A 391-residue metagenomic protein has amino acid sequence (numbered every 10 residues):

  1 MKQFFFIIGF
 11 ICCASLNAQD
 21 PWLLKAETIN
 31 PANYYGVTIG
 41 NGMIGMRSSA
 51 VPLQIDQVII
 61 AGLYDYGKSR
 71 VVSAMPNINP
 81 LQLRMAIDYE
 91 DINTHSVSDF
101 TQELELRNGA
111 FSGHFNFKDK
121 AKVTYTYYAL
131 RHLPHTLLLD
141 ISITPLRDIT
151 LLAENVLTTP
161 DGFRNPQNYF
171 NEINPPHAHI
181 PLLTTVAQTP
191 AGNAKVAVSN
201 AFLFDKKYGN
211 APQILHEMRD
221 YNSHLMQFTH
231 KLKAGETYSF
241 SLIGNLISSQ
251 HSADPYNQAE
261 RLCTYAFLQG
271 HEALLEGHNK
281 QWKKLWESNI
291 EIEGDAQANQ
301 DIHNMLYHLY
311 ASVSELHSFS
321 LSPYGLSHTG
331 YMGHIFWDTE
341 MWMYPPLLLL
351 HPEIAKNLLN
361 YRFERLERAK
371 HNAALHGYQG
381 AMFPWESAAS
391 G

Functional and structural regions predicted by a protein language model:
M1-Q19: Bacterial Sec-dependent N-terminal signal peptides
Q19-I39, M43-Y331: Acidic/polar, glycine-enriched structural segments that form the non-catalytic walls/loops of the carbohydrate-binding
S49, V58, A253, P345 (+2 more regions): Short, solvent-exposed loop/turn and secondary-structure capping segments
P134-T136, W337, Y378: Short, solvent-exposed loop/turn segments at the edges of secondary structure
S142, N304-H308, T339-E353, R365: Alpha-helical support elements that line or immediately flank enzyme active sites and cofactor-binding pockets
V313-S327, E353-G391: Helix-terminus loop motifs that line ligand-binding clefts
Y331-E340: Internal helix-loop-helix
